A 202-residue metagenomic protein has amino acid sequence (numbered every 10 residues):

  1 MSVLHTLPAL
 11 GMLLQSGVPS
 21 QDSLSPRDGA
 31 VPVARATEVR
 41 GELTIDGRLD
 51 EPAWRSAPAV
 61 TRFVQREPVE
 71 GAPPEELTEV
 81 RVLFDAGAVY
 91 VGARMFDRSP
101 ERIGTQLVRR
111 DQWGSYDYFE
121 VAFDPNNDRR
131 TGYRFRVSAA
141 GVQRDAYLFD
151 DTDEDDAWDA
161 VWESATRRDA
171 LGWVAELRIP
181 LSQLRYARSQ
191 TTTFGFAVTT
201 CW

Functional and structural regions predicted by a protein language model:
M1-M12: Sec-dependent signal peptide recognition, specifically the positively charged N-region followed immediately by
L14-W202: Structural preference for beta-rich elements and adjacent junctions enriched in aromatics
